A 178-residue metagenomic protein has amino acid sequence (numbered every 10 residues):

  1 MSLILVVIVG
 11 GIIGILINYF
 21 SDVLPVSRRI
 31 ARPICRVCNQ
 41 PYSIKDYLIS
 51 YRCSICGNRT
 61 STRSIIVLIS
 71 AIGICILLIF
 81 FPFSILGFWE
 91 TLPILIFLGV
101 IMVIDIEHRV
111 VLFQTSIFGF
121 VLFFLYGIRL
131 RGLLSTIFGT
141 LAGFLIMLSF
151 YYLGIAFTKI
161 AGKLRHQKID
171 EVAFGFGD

Functional and structural regions predicted by a protein language model:
M1-G177: A membrane-topology feature that recognizes alpha-helical transmembrane segments and their immediate juxtamembrane
